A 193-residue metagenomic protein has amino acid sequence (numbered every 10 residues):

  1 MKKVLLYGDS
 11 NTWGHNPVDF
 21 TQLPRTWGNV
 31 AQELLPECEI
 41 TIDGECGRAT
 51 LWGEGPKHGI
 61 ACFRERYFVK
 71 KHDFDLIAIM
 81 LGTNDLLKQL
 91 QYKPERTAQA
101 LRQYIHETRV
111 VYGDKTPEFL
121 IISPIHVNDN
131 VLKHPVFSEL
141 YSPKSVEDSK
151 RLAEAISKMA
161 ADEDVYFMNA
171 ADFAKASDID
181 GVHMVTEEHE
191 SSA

Functional and structural regions predicted by a protein language model:
K2-L5, N11-Q103, G113, E147-R151 (+1 more regions): Conserved SGNH/GDSL esterase-like catalytic core that processes O-acyl groups on lipids and polysaccharides
A31-L35, Y166, S177-A193: Histidine-centered active-site loop/cap adjacent to the catalytic His in serine esterases/O-acetyl transfer systems
E39-T41, E118, D164-Y166: Conserved beta-strand segments of alpha/beta enzyme cores
I42-G44, S123, N169-A171: Residue-level recognition of beta-strand->loop/alpha-helix junctions
L86-K88, N128-K133, K175-S177: Short acidic/His/Gly/Ser-rich catalytic and metal-binding motifs that mark active-site loops of diverse hydrolases
R109-E118: A short helix->loop->beta-strand "cap" motif at the edges of active sites that frequently abuts
N128-N169: Substrate-gating cap/lid alpha-helix
